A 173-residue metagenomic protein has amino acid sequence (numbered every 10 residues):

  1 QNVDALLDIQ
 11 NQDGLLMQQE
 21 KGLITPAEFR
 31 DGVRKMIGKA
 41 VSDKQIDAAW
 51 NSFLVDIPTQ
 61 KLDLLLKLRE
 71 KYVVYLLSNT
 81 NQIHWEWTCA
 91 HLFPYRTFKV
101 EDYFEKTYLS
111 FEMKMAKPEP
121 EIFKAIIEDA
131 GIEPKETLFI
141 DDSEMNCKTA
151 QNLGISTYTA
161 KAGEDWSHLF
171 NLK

Functional and structural regions predicted by a protein language model:
Q1-T59, E70, H84-W87, L172: N-terminal helical cap/lid subdomain that shapes the substrate entry/recognition surface in HAD-like hydrolases
D31, L66, K124: Active-site phosphate/pyrophosphate- and oxyanion-stabilizing loops and adjacent acidic/basic residues in soluble
P58-L62, E119-P120: Conserved strand-to-helix beginnings and helix N-cap segments that scaffold or border functional pockets
Q60-K71, Y103: Catalytic-core regions built around general acid/base machinery
K71-V73, I155: A generic structural motif
V73-L77, N81-I83: Structured, non-catalytic alpha/beta "coupling" segments that mediate domain-domain communication and provide generic
N81-Q82, C89-K173: Asp-based, Mg2+/Mn2+-dependent phosphohydrolase catalytic module
